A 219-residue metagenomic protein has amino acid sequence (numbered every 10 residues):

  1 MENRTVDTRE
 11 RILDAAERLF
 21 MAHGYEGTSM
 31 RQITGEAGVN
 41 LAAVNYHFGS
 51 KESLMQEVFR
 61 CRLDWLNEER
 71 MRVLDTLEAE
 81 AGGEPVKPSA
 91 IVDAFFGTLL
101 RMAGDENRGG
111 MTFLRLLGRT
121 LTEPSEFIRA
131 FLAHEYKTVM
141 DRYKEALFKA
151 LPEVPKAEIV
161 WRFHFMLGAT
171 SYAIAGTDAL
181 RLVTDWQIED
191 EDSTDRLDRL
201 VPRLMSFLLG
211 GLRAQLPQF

Functional and structural regions predicted by a protein language model:
M1-D7, E78, Q218-F219: N-terminal intrinsically disordered/low-complexity leader segments
R11, L19-S53, E57-C61: Helix-turn-helix
S53, R62, L66-E78: Conserved phosphoryl-transfer catalytic core
R72-M111, F163: Hydrophobic alpha-helical connector segments
A90, A94, N107-H134, D178-L182: Amphipathic alpha-helical segments used for helix-helix packing
A90, R101, D105, H134-F219: C-terminal peripheral helix-coil segments that are non-catalytic and often amphipathic
F95, L99, L114-L121, M166 (+2 more regions): Short alpha-helical scaffolding segments that buttress acidic/His motifs in well-ordered protein cores
